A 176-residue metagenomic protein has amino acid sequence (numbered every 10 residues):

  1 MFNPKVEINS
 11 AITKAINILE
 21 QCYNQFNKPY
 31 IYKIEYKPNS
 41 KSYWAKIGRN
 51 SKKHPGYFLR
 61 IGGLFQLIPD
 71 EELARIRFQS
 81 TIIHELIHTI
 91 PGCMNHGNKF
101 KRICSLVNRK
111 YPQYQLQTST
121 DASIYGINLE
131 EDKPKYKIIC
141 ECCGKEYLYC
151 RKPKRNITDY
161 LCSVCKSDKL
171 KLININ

Functional and structural regions predicted by a protein language model:
M1-S80, T89-N176: Active-site-proximal or metal-binding-adjacent scaffold patches in catalytic folds
